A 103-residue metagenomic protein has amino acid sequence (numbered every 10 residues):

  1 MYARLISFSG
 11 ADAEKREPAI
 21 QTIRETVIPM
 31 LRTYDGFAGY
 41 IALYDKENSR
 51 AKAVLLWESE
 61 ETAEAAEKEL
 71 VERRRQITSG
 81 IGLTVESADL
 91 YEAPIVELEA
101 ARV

Functional and structural regions predicted by a protein language model:
M1-K52, E58-E72, T78-V103: Short S/T/G/P-rich N-terminal loop/turn motif that feeds into the first structured element of a domain
